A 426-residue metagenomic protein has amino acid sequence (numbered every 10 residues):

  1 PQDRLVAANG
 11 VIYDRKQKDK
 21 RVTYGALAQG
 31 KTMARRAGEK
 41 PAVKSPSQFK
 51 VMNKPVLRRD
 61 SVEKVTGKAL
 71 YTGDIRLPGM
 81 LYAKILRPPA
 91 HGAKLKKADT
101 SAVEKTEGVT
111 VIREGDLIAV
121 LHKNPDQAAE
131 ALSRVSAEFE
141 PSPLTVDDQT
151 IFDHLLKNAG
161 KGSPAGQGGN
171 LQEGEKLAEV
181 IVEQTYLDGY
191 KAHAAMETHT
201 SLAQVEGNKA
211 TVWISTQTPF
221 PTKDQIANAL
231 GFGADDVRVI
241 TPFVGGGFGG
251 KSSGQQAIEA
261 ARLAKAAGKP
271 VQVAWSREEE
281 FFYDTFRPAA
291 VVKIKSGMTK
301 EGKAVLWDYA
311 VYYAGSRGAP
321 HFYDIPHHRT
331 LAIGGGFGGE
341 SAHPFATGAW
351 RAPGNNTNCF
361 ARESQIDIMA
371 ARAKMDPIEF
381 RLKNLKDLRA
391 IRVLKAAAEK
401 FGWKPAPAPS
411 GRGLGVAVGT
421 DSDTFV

Functional and structural regions predicted by a protein language model:
P1, Y82-T106, I118-E138, S201-A267 (+6 more regions): Alpha-helical support elements that line or immediately flank enzyme active sites and cofactor-binding pockets
P1-G166, I181-Q184, R317, P409 (+1 more regions): Flexible, low-hydrophobicity surface segments
P1-N9, E114, V212, D235-P242 (+4 more regions): Beta-strand segments within the central parallel beta-sheet cores of soluble alpha/beta enzyme folds
D3-R4, V109-R113, K265-Y313, S422-T424: Phosphate/diphosphate-binding loops
R4, E63-K64, A83-I85, V109-I112 (+12 more regions): Structural motif
A8-N9, R15-K18, K123, Q204-K209 (+1 more regions): Short acidic-glycine loop/turn motifs at beta-strand connectors
Q29-D74, P164-S201, A289-S364: Glycine-rich loop/linker segments at domain edges
R113-E114, P143-L230, N384-V426: Helix-loop-helix junctions that connect adjacent transmembrane helices in secondary transporters/permeases, recognized
